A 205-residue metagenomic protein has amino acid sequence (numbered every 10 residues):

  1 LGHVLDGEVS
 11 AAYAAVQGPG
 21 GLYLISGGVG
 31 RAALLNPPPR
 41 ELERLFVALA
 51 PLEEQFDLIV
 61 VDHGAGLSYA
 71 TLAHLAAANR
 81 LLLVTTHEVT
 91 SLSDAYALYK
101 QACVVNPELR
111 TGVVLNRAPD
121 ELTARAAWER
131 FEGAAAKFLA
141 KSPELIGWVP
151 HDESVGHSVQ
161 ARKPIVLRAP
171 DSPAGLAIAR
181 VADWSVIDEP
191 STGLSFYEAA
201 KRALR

Functional and structural regions predicted by a protein language model:
L1-E54, S154-P164: P-loop/Walker-type NTP enzyme "switch/lid" segment
V4, I25, D62, A95 (+2 more regions): Residue-level signature of catalytic and energy-coupling elements of molecular machines, predominantly ATP/GTP-dependent
D6, S10, G20, G30 (+6 more regions): Non-catalytic alpha-helical coupling and interface elements of nucleotide-dependent molecular machines and regulators
A33-N36, E121-T123, L167-R168: A generic structural signal for short coil/turn motifs at secondary-structure boundaries
P38-E41, S91, A174: Short, conserved glycine- and acidic-residue-centered signature motifs in active-site or ligand-binding loops
F46, P51-E54, L58-G147, H157: Conserved catalytic-core segment of NTP-binding enzymes
L139-V166, I178: Beta-strand-loop-alpha "switch" segments that mediate conformational coupling across diverse proteins
R162-R205: NTP-binding/hydrolysis catalytic cores, primarily Walker-type P-loop NTPases
